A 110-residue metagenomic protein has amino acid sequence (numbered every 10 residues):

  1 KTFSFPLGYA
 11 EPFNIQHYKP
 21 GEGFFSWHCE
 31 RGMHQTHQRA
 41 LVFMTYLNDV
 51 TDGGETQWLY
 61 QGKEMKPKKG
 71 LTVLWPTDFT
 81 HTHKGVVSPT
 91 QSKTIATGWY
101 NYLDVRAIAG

Functional and structural regions predicted by a protein language model:
K1-T72, T80-G110: Fe(II)/2-oxoglutarate oxygenase catalytic core
